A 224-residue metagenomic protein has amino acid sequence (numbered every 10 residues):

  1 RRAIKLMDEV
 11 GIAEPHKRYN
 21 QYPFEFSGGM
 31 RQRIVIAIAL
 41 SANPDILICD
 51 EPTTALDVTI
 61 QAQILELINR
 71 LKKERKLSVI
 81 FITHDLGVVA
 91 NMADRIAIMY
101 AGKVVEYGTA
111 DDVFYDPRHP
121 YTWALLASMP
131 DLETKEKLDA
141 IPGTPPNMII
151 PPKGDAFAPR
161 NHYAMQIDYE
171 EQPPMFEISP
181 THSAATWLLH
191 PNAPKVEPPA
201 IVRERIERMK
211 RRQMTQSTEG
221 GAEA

Functional and structural regions predicted by a protein language model:
R1-K17, L126: Conserved ABC ATPase "signature" region
D8-E9, E25, G108: ABC-type ATPase nucleotide-binding domains, specifically the catalytic core motifs of the NBD
G11-H16, P23, A62, L86 (+4 more regions): Short, well-ordered turn and helix-capping elements at secondary-structure junctions
Y22-F26, M30: Conserved ABC ATPase signature
N43-P44, I48-P52, L56-E136: P-loop NTP-binding/switch modules centered on Walker-like glycine-rich loops
T109-M214: Short catalytic/signature loops enriched in Gly
T218-A224: Long, low-complexity, intrinsically disordered segments
